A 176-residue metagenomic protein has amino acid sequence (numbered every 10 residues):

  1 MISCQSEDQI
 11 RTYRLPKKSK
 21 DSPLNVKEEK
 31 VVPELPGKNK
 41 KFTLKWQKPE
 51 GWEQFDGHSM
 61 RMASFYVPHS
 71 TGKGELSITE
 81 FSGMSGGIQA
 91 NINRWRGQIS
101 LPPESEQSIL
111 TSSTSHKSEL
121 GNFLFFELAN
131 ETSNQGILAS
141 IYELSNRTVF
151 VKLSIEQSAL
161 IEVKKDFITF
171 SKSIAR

Functional and structural regions predicted by a protein language model:
I2-G74, S82-M84, N93-S108, S113-S115 (+3 more regions): N-terminal targeting sequences that direct proteins away from the cytosol to non-cytosolic compartments
E75-L76, I137-A139: Beta-strand acidic-aromatic groove motif in beta-rich domains, primarily in extracellular
G87: Extracellular/lumenal carbohydrate-interaction signature centered on repeated Trp-anchored short motifs
E119-I137: Short, Gly/Ser/Thr-enriched beta-strand-loop segments that form substrate-interacting elements of hydrolase/peptidase
